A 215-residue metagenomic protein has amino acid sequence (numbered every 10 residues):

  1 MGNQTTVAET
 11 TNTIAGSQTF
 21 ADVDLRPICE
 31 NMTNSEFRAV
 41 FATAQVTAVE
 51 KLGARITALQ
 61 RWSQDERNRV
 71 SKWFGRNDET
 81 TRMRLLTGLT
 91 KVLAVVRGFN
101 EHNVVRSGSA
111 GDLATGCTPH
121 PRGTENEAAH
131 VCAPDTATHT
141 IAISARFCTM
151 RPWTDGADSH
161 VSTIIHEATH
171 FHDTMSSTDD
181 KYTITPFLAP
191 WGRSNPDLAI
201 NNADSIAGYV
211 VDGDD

Functional and structural regions predicted by a protein language model:
M1-V161, F171-D215: Predominantly extracellular/secreted Zn2+-dependent metalloproteases
E167: Walker B catalytic acidic pair
